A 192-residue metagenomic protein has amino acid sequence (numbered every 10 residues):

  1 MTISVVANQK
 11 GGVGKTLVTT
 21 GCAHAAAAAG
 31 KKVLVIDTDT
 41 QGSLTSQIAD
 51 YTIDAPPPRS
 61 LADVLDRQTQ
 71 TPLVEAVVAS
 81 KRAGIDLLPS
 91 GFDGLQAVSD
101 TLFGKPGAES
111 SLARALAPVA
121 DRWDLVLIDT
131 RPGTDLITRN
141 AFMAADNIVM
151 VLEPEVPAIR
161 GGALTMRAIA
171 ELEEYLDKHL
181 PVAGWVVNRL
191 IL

Functional and structural regions predicted by a protein language model:
M1-L192: P-loop NTP-binding core
